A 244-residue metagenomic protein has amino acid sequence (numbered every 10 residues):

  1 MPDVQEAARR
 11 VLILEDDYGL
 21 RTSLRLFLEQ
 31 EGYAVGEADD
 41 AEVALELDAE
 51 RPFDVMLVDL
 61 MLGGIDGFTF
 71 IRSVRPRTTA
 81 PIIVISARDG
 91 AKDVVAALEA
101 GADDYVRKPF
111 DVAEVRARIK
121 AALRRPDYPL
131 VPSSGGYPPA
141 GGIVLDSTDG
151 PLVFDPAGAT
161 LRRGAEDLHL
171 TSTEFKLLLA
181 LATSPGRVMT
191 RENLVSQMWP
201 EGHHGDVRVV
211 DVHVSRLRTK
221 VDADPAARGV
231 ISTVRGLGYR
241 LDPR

Functional and structural regions predicted by a protein language model:
M1-L130: N-terminal/domain-start alpha-helical segments
P2-E6, P76, D146, R162 (+2 more regions): Short, flexible hinge/linker loops that cap or flank conserved catalytic cores
P2-V4, S134-P138, A223, D242-R244: Intrinsically disordered, low-complexity protein-interaction/activation regions
R9-R10, A121-G186, E192: Short, Lys/Arg-enriched segments at the junction into DNA-binding effector domains of transcriptional regulators
V43, G236-R240: Glycine-rich nucleotide-binding loop
R75, R218-D222, D242: C-terminal flanking helix
T160, A165-V230, V234-L237: Positively charged, aromatic-enriched patches within helix-turn-helix-type DNA-binding elements, predominantly
